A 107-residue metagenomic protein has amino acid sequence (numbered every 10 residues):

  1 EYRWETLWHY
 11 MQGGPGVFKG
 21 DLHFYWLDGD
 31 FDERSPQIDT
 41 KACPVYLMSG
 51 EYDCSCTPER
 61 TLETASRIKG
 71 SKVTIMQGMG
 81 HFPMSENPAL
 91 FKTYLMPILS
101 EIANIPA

Functional and structural regions predicted by a protein language model:
E1-T40: Conserved alpha/beta-hydrolase catalytic His-Asp/Glu region
Y10, D53, G80-P83: Glycosyltransferase donor-binding loop in the core domain
K41, I68-K69: Short, structured coil segments at secondary-structure junctions
K41, L47-S49, D53: Short beta-strand/loop motif that positions the catalytic acidic residue of the alpha/beta-hydrolase fold
C54-R60: Conserved alpha/beta-hydrolase "acid-adjacent" motif
L62-E63, A89: Active-site phosphate/pyrophosphate- and oxyanion-stabilizing loops and adjacent acidic/basic residues in soluble
K69-A107: Catalytic active-site module of serine/aspartate enzymes centered on a nucleophile-bearing elbow/loop
